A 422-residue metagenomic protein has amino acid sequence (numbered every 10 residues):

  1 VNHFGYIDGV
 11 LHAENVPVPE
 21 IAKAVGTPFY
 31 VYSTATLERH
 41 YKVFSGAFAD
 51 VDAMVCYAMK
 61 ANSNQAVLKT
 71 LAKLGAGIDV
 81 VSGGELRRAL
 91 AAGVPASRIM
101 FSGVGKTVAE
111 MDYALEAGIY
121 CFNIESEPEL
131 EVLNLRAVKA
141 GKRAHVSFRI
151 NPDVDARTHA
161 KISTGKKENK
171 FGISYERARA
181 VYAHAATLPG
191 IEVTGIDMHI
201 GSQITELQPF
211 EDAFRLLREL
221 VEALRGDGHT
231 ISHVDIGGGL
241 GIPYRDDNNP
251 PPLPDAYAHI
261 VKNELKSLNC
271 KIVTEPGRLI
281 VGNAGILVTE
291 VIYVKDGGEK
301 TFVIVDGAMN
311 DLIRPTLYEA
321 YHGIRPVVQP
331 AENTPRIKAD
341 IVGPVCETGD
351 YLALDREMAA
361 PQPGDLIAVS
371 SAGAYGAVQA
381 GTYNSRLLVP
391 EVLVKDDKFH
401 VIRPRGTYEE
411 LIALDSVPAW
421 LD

Functional and structural regions predicted by a protein language model:
V1-A144, A183, T187-E192, E219-E222 (+2 more regions): A charged N-terminal "starter" segment
L37, K60, S82, A114 (+7 more regions): Conserved, mostly hydrophobic/aromatic
C56-Y57, I78, G103, F122-E125 (+4 more regions): Glycine- and other small-residue-rich loops at beta-strand/loop junctions that grip anionic moieties
A61-S63, G84-E85, G105-K106, S126-P128 (+6 more regions): Active-site-proximal loop/turn and secondary-structure-junction residues that shape catalytic pockets, frequently
V67-L68, A91, M111-E116, L133-R136 (+6 more regions): Short acidic, glycine/serine/threonine-rich loops at helix termini
D79-V80, N123, S147, D197 (+2 more regions): Conserved beta-strand positions in the central sheet of alpha/beta enzyme cores
P152-V294, N384, K395: Active-site loop/helix belt of alpha/beta enzymes
I260, N269-D422: Charged (often Lys/Glu-rich) extended helix/loop segments that serve as interaction or gating elements
